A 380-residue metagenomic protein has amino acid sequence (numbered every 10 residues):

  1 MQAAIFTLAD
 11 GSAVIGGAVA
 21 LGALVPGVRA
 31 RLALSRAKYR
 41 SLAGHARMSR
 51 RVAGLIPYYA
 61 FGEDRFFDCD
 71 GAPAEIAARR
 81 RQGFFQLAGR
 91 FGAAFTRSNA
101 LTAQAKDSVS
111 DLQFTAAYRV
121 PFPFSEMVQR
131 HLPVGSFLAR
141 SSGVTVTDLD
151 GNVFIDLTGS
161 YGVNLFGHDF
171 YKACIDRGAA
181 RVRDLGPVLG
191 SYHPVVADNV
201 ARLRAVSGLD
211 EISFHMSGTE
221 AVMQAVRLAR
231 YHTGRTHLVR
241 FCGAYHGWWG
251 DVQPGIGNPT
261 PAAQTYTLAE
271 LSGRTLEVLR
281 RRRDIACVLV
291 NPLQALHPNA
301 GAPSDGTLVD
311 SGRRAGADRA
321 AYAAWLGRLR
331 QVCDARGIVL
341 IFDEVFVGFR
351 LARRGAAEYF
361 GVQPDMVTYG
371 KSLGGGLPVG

Functional and structural regions predicted by a protein language model:
Q2-S207, S311, A315: N-terminal glycine-rich, Lys/His-bearing helix-loop that initiates the first secondary-structure elements of many
I5-F6, A20-L32, A43-A46, R51-G54 (+4 more regions): PLP-dependent aspartate aminotransferase-fold enzymes
G151, G178, L203, A225 (+7 more regions): Buried hydrophobic positions in well-ordered alpha/beta secondary-structure cores of metabolic enzymes
I155-L157, I212-H215, R240, V290 (+2 more regions): General beta-strand structural signal in soluble alpha/beta enzymes
V188-V196, I212-T219, C242-G243, F346 (+1 more regions): Active-site nucleophile and cofactor-binding loops and adjacent substrate-binding regions of central metabolic enzymes
D284-I285, G337, P364: Local beta-strand N-terminus motif with an aromatic residue
L308-A352: Catalytic PLP-binding core of fold-type I/II PLP enzymes
G361-G380: Active-site PLP attachment segment
